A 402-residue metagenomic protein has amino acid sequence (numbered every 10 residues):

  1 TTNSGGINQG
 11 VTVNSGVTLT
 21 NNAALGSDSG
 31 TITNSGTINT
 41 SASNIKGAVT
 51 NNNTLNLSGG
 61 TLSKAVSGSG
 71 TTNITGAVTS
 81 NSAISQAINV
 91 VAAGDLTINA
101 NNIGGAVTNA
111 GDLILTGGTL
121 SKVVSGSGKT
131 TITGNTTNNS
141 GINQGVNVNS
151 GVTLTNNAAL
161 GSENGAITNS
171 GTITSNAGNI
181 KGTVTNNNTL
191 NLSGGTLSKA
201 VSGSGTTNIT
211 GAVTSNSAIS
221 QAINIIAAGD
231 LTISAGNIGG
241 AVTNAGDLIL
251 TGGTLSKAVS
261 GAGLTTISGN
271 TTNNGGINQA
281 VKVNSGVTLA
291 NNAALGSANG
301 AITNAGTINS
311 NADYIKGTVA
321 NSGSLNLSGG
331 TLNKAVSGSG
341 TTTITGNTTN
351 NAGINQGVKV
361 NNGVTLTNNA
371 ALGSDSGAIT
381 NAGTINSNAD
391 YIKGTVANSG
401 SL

Functional and structural regions predicted by a protein language model:
T1-L402: Extracellular beta-strand-rich, repetitive "passenger/adhesive" scaffolds that bind or process carbohydrates
